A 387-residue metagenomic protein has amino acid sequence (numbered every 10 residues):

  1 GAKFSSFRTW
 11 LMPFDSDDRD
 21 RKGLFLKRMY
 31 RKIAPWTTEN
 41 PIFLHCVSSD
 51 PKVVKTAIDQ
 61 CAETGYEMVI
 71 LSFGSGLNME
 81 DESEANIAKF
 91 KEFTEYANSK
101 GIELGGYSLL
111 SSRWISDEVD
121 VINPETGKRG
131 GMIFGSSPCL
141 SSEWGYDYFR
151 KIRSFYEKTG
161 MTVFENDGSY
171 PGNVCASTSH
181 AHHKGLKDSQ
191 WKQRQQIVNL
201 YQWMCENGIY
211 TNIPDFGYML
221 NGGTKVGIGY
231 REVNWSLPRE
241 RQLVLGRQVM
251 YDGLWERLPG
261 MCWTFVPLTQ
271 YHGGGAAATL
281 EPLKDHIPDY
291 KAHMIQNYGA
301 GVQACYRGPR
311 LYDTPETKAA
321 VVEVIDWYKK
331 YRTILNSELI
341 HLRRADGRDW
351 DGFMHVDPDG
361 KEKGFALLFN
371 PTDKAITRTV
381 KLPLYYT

Functional and structural regions predicted by a protein language model:
G1, C61, A97, D167 (+3 more regions): Conserved, mostly hydrophobic/aromatic
A2-D120, Y146, V302-D349, D357-G364 (+1 more regions): Conserved structural scaffold segments of CAZyme catalytic domains across common CAZy folds
K32-A34, D50, A85-S99, E103-M161 (+2 more regions): Active-site-adjacent "subsite" loops/lids of carbohydrate-active enzymes
N40-P51, S72-I87, G130-F149, S179-R194 (+1 more regions): The substrate-binding groove and active-site-proximal loops of carbohydrate-active enzymes, especially glycoside
A62-E63, Y156-E157, Y298: Non-catalytic positions within long, well-ordered alpha-helices that form the structural scaffold/packing of enzyme
Y66-G76, G106, Y148-K184, T211-N212: Short acidic catalytic loops
K89-I102, D188-I209: Alpha-helix-loop-beta-strand connector modules within alpha/beta enzyme cores
Q196-T387: Active-site-proximal substrate-binding groove within the catalytic cores of carbohydrate-active enzymes
